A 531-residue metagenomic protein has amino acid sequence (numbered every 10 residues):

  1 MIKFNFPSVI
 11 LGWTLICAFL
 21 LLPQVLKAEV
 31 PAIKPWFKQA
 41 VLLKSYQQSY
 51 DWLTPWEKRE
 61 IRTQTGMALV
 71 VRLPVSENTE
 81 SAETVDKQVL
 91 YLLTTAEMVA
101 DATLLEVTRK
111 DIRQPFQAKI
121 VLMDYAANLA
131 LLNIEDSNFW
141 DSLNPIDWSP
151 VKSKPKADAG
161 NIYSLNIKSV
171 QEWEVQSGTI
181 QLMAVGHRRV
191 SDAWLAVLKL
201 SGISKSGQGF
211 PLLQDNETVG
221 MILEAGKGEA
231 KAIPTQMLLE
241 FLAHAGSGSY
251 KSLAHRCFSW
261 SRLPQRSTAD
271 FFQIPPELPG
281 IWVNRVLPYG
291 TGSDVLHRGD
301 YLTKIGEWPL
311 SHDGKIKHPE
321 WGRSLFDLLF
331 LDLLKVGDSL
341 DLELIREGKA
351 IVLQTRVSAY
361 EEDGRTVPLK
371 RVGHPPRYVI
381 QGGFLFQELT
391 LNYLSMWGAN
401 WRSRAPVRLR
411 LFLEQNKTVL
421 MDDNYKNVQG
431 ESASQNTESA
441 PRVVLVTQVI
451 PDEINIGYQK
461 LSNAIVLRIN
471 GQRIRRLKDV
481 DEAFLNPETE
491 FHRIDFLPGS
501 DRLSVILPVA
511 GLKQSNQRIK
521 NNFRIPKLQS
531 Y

Functional and structural regions predicted by a protein language model:
A28-K87, Y91-L92, T103-L104, N128 (+4 more regions): N-terminal activation segment of mature serine protease catalytic domains
L43, E135-P145, E174-K227, A232-T235 (+2 more regions): Active-site region of chymotrypsin-like
S49, P74-E77, D86-E174, V197 (+4 more regions): Conserved active-site neighborhood of the chymotrypsin/trypsin-like protease fold
P55-R59, L122-A127, L182-V197, G248-K251 (+4 more regions): Gly/Ser-enriched beta-turn/beta-hairpin loop segments
M98, T235-Q236, K304-E343, R468-L497: PDZ domains, with a preference for the canonical peptide-binding region formed by the helix
W140-P150, D313-G314, E320, D341-D422 (+1 more regions): C-terminal, low-ordered peptide segments at domain boundaries
S201-P211, S261-S311, N400-R475: PDZ/PDZ-like domain segments forming the peptide/carboxylate-binding groove, activating on the N-terminal beta-strands
Q214-A254, S500-Y531: C-terminal subregion of chymotrypsin/trypsin-like serine protease catalytic domains
